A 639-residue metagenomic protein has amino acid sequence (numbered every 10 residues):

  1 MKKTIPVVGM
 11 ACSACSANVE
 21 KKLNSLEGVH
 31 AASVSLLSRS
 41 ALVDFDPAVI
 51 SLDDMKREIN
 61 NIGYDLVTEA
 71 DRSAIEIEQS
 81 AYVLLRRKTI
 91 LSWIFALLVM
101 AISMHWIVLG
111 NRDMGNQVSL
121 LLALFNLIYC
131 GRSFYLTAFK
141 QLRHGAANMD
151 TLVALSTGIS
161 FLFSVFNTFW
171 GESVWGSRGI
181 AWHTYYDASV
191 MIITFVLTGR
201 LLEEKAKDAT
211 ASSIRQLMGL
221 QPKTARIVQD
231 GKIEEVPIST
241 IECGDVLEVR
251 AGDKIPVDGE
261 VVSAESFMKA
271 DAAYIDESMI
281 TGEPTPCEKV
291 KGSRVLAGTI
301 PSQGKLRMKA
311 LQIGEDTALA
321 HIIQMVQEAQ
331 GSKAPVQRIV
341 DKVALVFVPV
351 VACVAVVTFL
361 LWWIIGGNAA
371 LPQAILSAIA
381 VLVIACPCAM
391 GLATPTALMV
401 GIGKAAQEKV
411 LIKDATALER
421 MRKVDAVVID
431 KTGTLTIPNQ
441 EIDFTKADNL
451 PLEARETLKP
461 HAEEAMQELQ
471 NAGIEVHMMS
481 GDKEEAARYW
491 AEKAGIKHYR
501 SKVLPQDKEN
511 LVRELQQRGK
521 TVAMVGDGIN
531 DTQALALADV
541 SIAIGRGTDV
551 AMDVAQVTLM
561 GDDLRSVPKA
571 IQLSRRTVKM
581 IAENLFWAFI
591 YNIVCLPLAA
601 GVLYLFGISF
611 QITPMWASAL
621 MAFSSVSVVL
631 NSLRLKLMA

Functional and structural regions predicted by a protein language model:
M1-N116, Q216, K232-I233, A270 (+7 more regions): Flexible metal-binding regulatory segments at protein termini and peripheral loops
C12, V19, L23, V43 (+29 more regions): Residue-level signature of catalytic and energy-coupling elements of molecular machines, predominantly ATP/GTP-dependent
A17, S38, I412, R422 (+2 more regions): Conserved ATP-binding TGD loop and adjacent catalytic N/P-domain core of P-type ATPases
D54-E76, N116-S119, A123-T224, V228 (+9 more regions): Actuator/coupling domain of P-type ATPases
I90-L98, R338-G366, A378-C386, G391-T396 (+1 more regions): Bilayer-spanning, highly hydrophobic alpha-helical transmembrane segments
V108-N111, R143, L162, K404 (+7 more regions): Membrane-embedded alpha-helical bundles of multi-pass transporters
F139-H144, K205-L220, T396-A415, S632-A639: Juxtamembrane helix-loop transition segments at the membrane interface in multi-pass membrane proteins
I280, L376, C386-A447, P451 (+2 more regions): Conserved catalytic phosphorylation-site environment of P-type ATPases
